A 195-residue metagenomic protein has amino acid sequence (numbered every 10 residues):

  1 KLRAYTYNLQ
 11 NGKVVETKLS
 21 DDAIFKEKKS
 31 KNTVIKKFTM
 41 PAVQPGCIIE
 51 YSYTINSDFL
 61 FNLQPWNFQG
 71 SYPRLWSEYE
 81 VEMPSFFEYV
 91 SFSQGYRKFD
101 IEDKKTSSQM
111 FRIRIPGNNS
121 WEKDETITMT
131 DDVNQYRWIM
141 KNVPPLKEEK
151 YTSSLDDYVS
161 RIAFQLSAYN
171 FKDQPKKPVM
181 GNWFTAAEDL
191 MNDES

Functional and structural regions predicted by a protein language model:
K1-K18, W76-F92: Solvent-exposed beta-hairpin/edge-strand motifs
Y5-L9, V34-F38, D156-Q165: Short, mixed-charge, low-aromatic patches
L9, K37-C47, Y51, N67 (+1 more regions): Non-catalytic accessory/assembly modules
V14, A23-I24: A glycine-rich, hydrophobic loop/mini-helix early in the fold
I24-V34, F59: Edge strands and adjacent loops of beta-rich recognition modules
K26, T39, E125-I127: Short amphipathic beta-strand and strand-loop transition segments with alternating hydrophobic
Q44, N56-F61, P65, Q69-S195: Secretory-pathway-linked proteins and extracytosolic
